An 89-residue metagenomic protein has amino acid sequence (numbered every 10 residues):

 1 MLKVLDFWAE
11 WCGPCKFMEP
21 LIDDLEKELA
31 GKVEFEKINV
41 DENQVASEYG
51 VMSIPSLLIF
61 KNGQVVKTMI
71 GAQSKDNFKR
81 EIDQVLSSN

Functional and structural regions predicted by a protein language model:
M1-W8: Short active-site neighborhood of thiol/selenol oxidoreductases, capturing the structured segment around
F7, E19-E26, A30-N43: Thiol-based oxidoreductase modules, predominantly thioredoxin-like and allied folds used for disulfide exchange
C12-C15: Short cysteine clusters
G31, M52, Q64: Structured loop/turn residues at beta-strand edges in well-structured enzyme cores
V40, V51, G71: Conserved strand-loop elements at the edges of beta-sheets that form or border functional pockets
A46: A hydrophobic alpha-helix adjacent to the NAD(P)-binding/active-site core of NAD(P)-dependent oxidoreductases, strongly
Y49-L58: Structural micro-motif
I59-N89: Non-catalytic, surface beta->alpha helical segment in thiol-disulfide oxidoreductase systems
